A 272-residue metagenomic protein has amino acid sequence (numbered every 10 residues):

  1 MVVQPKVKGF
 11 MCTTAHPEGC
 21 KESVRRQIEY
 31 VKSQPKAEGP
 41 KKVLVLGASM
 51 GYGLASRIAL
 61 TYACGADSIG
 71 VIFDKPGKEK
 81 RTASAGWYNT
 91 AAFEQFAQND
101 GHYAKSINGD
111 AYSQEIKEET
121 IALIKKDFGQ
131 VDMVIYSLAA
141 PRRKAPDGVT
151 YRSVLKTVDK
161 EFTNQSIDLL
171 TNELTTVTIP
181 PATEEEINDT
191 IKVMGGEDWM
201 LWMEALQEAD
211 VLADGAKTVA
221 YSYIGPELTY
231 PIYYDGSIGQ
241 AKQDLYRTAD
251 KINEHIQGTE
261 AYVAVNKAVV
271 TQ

Functional and structural regions predicted by a protein language model:
M1-K36, E184-N188: Class I SAM-dependent methyltransferase Rossmann-like catalytic core, especially the SAM/SAH-binding loop
P35-F73, G77: Canonical Rossmann dinucleotide-binding motif of NAD(H)/NADP(H)-dependent dehydrogenases/reductases, specifically
L46, V131-A139, K217-S222: Rossmann-fold scaffold of SDR-type NAD(P)-dependent oxidoreductases
G47-L54, Y112-Q114, A139-R143, I224-L228: Gly/Ser/Thr-rich loops at beta-strand to alpha-helix junctions that form or flank small-molecule/cofactor-binding
G65-A104, D110: Glycine-rich phosphate-binding loop and adjoining beta1-alpha1-beta2 segment of Rossmann-like nucleotide-binding folds
N108-T120, G196: The beta1-alpha1 cofactor-binding region of Rossmann-like NAD(H)/NADP(H)-dependent oxidoreductases
E119-G148: A glycine-rich helix->loop->beta "capping" turn within Rossmann-like NAD(P)(H)-dependent oxidoreductase domains
L155-T259, V265-Q272: Catalytic loop of short-chain dehydrogenase/reductase
